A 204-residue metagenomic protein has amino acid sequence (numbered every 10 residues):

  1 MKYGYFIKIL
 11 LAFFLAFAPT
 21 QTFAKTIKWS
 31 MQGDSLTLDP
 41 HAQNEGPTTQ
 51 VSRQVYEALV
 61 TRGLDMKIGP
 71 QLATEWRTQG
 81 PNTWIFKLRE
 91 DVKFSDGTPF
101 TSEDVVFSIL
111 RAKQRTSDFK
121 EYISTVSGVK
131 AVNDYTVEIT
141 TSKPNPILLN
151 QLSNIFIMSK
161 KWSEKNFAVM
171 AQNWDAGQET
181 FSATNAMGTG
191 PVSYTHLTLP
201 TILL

Functional and structural regions predicted by a protein language model:
M1-K8: Positively charged n-region of N-terminal signal peptides that target proteins for export
K8-A18: Bacterial N-terminal signal peptides
T20-A24: Sec/Tat signal peptide C-region and signal peptidase I cleavage site
S30-G80, L110, M187-V192: N-terminal lobe/hinge region of extracytoplasmic solute-binding protein
K67, I157-L197: Gly/Pro-rich hinge or "lid" segments in bacterial periplasmic/extracellular proteins
T74-D118, V132, E138, L148: Aromatic- and charge-enriched surface segment that lines or borders ligand/interaction sites
R77, E121-A171: Surface-exposed binding/hinge segments that line and control ligand-binding clefts or catalytic entry sites
H196, T201-L204: Single conserved hydrophobic/aromatic residue that forms the stacking wall/gate of nucleotide- or nucleobase-binding
